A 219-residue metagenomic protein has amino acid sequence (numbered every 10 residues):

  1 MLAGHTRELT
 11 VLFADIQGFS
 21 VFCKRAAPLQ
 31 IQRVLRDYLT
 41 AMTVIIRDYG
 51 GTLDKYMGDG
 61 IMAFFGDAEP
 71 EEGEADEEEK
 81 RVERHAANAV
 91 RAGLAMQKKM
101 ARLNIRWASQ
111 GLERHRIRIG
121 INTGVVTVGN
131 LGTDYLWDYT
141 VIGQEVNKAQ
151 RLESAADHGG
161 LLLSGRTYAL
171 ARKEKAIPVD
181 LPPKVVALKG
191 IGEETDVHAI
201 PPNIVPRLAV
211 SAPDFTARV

Functional and structural regions predicted by a protein language model:
L2-R91: Catalytic NTP-binding/metal-coordinating core of nucleotidyl cyclase/transferase enzymes
H5, E113, T133, I191-G192: Short flexible coil/turn linkers enriched for glycine and charged/polar residues that connect secondary-structure
T10-F13, S20, T52-K55, M62-F64 (+6 more regions): Structured core elements
F13-I16, F65-D67, T123, N130 (+2 more regions): Flexible glycine-/small-residue-rich
L35-G51, E74-I119, T123, Q144-S154: Alpha-helical scaffold within the catalytic cores of cyclic-nucleotide enzymes
F64-H85, I119-W137, H158-G159: Catalytic strand-loop-helix junctions within cyclic-nucleotide turnover domains
R116, T127, W137, K148 (+1 more regions): Intrinsically disordered, glycine/charged-rich C-terminal tails and inter-domain linkers that flank nucleotidyl cyclase
